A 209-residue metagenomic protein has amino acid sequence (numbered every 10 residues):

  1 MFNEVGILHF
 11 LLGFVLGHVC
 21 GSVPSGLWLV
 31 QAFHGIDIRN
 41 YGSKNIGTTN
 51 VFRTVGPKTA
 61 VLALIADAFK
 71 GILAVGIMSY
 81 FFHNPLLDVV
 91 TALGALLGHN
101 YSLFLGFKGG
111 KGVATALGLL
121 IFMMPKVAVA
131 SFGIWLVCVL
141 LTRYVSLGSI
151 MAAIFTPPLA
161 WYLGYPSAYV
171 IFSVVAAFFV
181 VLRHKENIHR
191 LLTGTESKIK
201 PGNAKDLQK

Functional and structural regions predicted by a protein language model:
I7-V15, V61, D88-L93, L117 (+3 more regions): Hydrophobic alpha-helical transmembrane segments
L8-F33: N-terminal signal-anchor transmembrane alpha helix
H9, G13, T59-I65, K70-L103 (+2 more regions): Nucleotide and nucleotide-moiety/phosphate-recognizing core
G17-C20, A95-H99, W135, V139 (+2 more regions): Alpha-helical transmembrane segments of multi-pass membrane proteins
G26-L29, G98-K108, W135-T142, K185-H189: C-terminal ends of transmembrane helices
L27-T59, H189-K209: Cytosolic, membrane-interface loops and tails of multi-pass inner-membrane proteins
I36-G47, F104-L117, Y144-A152: Short, non-helical or kinked segments that cap or interrupt transmembrane helices
F52-G56, M78-F82, G98, G112-T142 (+1 more regions): Interfacial segments of multi-pass membrane proteins
